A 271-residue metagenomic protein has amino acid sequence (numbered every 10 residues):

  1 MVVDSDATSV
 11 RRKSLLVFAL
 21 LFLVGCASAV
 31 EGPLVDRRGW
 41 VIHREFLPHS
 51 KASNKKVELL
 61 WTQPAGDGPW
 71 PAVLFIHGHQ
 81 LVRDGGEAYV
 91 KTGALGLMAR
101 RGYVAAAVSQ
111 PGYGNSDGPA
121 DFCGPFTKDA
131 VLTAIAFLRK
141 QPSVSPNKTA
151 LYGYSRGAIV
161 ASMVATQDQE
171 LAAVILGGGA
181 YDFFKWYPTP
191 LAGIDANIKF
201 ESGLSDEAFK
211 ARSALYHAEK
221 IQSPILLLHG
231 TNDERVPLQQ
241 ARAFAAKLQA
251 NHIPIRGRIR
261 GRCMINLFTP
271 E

Functional and structural regions predicted by a protein language model:
V30-D67: N-terminal cap/lid segment of alpha/beta-hydrolase-fold proteins
G68-W70, G78-D117: Short substrate-entry loop that stabilizes the transition state in hydrolases
D84-G85, G179-H217, S223: Mobile cap/lid helix-loop segments that gate and shape the active-site cleft of serine hydrolases
D121-P142: Alpha/beta-hydrolase active-site loop
V144-S155: Alpha/beta-hydrolase fold nucleophile elbow
A158-Q169: Short glycine-enriched nucleophile-adjacent loop and the immediately C-terminal alpha-helix near the catalytic center
I221, L227-H229, D233: Short beta-strand/loop motif that positions the catalytic acidic residue of the alpha/beta-hydrolase fold
R242, Q249-E271: C-terminal catalytic histidine-bearing segment of alpha/beta-hydrolase fold enzymes
